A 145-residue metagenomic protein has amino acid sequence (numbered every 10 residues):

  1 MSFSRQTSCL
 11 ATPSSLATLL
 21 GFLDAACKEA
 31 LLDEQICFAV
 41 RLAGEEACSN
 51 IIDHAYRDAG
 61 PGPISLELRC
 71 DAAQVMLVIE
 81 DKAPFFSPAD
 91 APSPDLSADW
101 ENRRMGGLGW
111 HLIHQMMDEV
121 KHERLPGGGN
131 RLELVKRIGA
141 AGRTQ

Functional and structural regions predicted by a protein language model:
M1-A11, H114-Q145: Flexible, glycine-/charge-rich segments associated with ATP-binding catalytic modules
S2-Q35: Helix-loop-beta hinge of the Bergerat
L23-E45, S49, N102-R104: Conserved short strand/loop->alpha-helix "switch" segment adjacent to the catalytic nucleotide/phosphoryl-transfer site
I51-Y56: Short helix-loop "hinge" at the ATP-lid/N-box region of the Bergerat-fold HATPase_c
G62-R69: A conserved short beta-strand within the histidine kinase catalytic ATPase domain
R69-L77: Short beta-strand-loop-beta element adjacent to the nucleotide/active-site pocket used for signaling
M76-M105: Glycine-rich/acidic phosphate-handling loop/turn and adjacent ATP-lid/helix of nucleotide-binding kinase/ATPase domains
N102-M117: Glycine-rich phosphate-binding loop
